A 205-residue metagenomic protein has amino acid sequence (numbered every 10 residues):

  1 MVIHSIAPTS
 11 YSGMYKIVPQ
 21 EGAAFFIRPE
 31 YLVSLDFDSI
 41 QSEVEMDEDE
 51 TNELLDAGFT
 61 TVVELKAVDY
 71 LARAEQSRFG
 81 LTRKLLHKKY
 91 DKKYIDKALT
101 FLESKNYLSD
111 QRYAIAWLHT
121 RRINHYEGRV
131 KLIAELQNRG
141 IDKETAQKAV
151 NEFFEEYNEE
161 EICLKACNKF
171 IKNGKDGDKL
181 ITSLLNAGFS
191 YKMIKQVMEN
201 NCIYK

Functional and structural regions predicted by a protein language model:
M1-K205: An alpha-helical, amphipathic repeat domain used for nucleic-acid recognition, typified by the mTERF helical solenoid
